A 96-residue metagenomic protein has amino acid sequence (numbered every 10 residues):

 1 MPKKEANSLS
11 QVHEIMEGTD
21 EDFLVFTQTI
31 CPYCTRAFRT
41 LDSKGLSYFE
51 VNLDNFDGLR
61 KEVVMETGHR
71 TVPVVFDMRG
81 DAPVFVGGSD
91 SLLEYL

Functional and structural regions predicted by a protein language model:
M1-E5: Post-cleavage N-terminal segment of exported redox proteins
N7-F49: Local sequence-structure signature of Cys/Sec-based thiol-disulfide redox active-site neighborhoods
T19-E21, G68-T71: Residue-level preference for short coil/turn positions at secondary-structure junctions
L24, P73-V74: Residues embedded in well-ordered beta-strands
P32, D54, L93: Nucleotide phosphate-binding site architecture
T35, R39, K61, E94: Alpha-helical elements of the RecA-like P-loop NTPase motor core of helicases
N52-R70, F76, D81: Thioredoxin-like thiol-disulfide oxidoreductase module
D77-L96: Non-catalytic, surface beta->alpha helical segment in thiol-disulfide oxidoreductase systems
